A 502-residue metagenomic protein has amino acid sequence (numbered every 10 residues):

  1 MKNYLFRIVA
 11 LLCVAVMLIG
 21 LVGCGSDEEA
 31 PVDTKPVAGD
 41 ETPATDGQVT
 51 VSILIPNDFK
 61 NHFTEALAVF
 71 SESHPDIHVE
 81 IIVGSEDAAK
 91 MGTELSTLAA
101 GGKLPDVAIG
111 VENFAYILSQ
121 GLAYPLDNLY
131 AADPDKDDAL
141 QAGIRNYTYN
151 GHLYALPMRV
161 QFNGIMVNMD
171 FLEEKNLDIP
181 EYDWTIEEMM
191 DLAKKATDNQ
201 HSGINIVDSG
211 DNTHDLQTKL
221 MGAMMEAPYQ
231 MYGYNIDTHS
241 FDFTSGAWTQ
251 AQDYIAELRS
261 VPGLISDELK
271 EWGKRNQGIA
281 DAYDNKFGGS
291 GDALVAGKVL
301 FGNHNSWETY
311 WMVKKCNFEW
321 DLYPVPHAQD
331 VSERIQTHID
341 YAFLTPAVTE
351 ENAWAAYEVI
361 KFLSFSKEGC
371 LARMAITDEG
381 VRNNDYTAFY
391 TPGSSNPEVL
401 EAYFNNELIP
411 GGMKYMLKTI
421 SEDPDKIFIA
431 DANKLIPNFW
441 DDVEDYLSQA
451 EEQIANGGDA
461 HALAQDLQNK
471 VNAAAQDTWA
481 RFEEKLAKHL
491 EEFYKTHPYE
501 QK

Functional and structural regions predicted by a protein language model:
M1-T50, E72, W479-K502: Short, low-complexity disordered leader/linker segments with a strong preference for bacterial N-terminal type II
G47-S52, P56-E112: Early extracytoplasmic/lumenal segment of secretory-pathway proteins
E80, A131, T148-G273, P346-W354 (+2 more regions): Helix-loop-helix "hinge/cap" segment bordering the ligand-binding cleft or interdomain interface
E80, V313-P392: Extracytoplasmic/periplasmic substrate-recognition and gating elements
A89-K90, P228-K315, Y323-H327, L463: Extracytoplasmic ligand-binding clamshell segments of periplasmic binding protein
M91-K103, L172, M190-K195, G278-K298 (+4 more regions): Short helices/loops that flank or line small-molecule/ion binding pockets
G110-G164, D321-P326: Hinge/lid segment of periplasmic solute-binding proteins
N406, P410-K502: Conserved C-terminal helix/tail region of periplasmic/extracytoplasmic solute-binding proteins
